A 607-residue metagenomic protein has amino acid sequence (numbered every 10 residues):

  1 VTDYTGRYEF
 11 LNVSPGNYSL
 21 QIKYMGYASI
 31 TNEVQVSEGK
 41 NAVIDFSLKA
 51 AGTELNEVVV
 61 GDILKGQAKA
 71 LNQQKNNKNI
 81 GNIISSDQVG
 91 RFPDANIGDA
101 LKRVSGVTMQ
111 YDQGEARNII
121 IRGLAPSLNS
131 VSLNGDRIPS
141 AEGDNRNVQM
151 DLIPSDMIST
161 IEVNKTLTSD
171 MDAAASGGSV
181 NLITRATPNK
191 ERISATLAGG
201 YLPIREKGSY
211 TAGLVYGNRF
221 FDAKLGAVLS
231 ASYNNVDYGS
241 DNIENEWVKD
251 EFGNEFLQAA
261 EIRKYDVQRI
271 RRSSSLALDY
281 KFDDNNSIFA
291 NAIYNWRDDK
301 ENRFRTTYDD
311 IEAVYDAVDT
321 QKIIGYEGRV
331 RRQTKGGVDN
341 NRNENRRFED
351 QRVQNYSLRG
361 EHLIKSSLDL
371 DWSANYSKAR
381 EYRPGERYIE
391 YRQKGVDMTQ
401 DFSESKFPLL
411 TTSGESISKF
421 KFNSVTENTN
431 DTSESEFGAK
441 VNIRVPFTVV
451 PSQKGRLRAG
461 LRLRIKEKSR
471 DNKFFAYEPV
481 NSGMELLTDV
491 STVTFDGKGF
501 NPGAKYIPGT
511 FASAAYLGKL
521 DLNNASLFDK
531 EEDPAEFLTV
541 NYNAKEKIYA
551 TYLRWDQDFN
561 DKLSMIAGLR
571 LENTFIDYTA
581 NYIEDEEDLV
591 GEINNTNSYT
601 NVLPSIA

Functional and structural regions predicted by a protein language model:
V1-R7: Short, acidic Ser/Thr/Gly-rich low-complexity loop/linker segments typical of extracellular and cell-surface proteins
L11-N12, R137-K165: Short acidic/polar hinge/loop motifs at secondary-structure boundaries that mediate gating or recognition
Q21-Y27, S37-G90, P126: Short, acidic, small-residue-rich periplasmic hinge/interaction motif at the N-terminus of Gram-negative outer-membrane
A42-S47, I97-A100, R117-I120, S132 (+3 more regions): N-terminal periplasmic accessory domains that precede and gate Gram-negative outer-membrane beta-barrel machines
G98-R137: Extracytoplasmic beta-strand/coil segments of soluble accessory domains associated with Gram-negative outer-membrane
I193-Y201, A212, L229-N235, A290-W296 (+3 more regions): Transmembrane beta-barrel strands of outer-membrane/channel proteins
E206-E312, N341, Q351-R359, P604-I606: Transmembrane beta-barrel wall of Gram-negative outer-membrane proteins
K281-D283, Q351, K365, S377 (+3 more regions): Structural signature of Gram-negative outer-membrane beta-barrels, strongest in the C-terminal barrel of TonB-dependent
